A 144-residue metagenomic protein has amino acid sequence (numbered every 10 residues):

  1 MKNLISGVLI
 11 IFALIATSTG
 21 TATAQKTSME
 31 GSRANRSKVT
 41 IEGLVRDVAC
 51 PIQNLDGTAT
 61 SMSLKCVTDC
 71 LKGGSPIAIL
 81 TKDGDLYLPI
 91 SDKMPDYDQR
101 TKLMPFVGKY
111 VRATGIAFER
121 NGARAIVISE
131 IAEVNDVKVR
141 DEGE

Functional and structural regions predicted by a protein language model:
M1-G7: Positively charged n-region of N-terminal signal peptides that target proteins for export
G7-S18: Bacterial N-terminal signal peptides
G20-E144: OB-fold and OB-like single-stranded nucleic-acid-recognition modules and their adjacent interaction interfaces
